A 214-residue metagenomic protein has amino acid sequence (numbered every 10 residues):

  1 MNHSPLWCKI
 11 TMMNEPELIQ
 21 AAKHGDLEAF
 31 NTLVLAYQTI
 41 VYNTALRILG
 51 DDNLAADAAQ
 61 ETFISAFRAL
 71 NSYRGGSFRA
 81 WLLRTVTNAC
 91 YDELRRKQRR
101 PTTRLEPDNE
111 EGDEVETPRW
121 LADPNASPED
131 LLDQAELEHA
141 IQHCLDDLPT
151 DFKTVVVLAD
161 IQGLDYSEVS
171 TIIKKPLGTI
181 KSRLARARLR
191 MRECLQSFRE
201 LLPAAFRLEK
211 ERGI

Functional and structural regions predicted by a protein language model:
N2-T11, A21, T102-R104, R119-W120 (+3 more regions): C-terminal edge and immediately downstream basic/flexible tail or linker adjoining helix-turn-helix-like DNA-binding
K9, G112-H143: Acidic, proline/glycine-rich intrinsically disordered inter-domain spacer in sigma factors
M13, H139-T154, L158-T179: Helix-turn-helix DNA-binding module
I19-V41: A short, charge-rich alpha-helical start-of-domain segment used by transcription regulators
K23-H24, R47-G50, E61-F78, R96-Q98: Sigma70-family region 2
V34-D52, A69, L145, D151 (+1 more regions): Amphipathic, Lys/Arg- and hydrophobic-enriched alpha-helical face
V41, A45, L70, L82 (+1 more regions): Hydrophobic-face residues of short alpha-helical interaction/recognition segments
S72, T87-L105, S197: Arg/Lys-rich amphipathic alpha helix in sigma70-family domain 2
